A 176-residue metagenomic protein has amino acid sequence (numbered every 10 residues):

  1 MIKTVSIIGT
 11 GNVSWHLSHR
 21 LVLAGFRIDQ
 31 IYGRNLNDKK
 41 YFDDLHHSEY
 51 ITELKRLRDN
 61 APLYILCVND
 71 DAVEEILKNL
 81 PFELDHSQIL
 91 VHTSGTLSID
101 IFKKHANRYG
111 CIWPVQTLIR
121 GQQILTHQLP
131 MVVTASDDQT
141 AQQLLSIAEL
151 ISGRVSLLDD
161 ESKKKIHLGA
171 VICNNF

Functional and structural regions predicted by a protein language model:
M1-R56: NAD(P)+-binding Rossmann beta1-loop-alpha1 motif at the extreme N-terminus of oxidoreductases
I2-T4, S87, Q128: Phosphate-coordination loops involved in phosphoryl transfer and adenosine-cofactor binding
F26-R27, N107, G153: Short phosphate-binding/catalytic loops that engage adenosine nucleotides
R34-D38, S94-S98, D138: Short, polar loop motifs at secondary-structure junctions
D38, F42-L45, Q123-I166, C173-F176: Internal alpha-helical scaffold of NAD(P)-dependent oxidoreductase catalytic cores
D44-Q123, L144: Rossmann-like NAD(P)(H) cofactor-binding subdomain of soluble oxidoreductases
